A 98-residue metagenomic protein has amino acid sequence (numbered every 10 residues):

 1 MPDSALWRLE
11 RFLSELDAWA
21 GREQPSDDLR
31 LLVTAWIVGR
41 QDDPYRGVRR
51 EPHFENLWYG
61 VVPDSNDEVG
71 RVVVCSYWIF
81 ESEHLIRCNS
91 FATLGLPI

Functional and structural regions predicted by a protein language model:
M1-S4, R22, V62-I98: Enriched for short, Lys/Arg-rich terminal
M1-W36: Arg/Lys-rich, positively charged N-terminal/basic patches that mediate binding to nucleic acids
Q24, Y45, P52, C88-N89: Short linear functional motifs in flexible/disordered or boundary regions
S26-L29, R49, F80, T93: Structured catalytic/translocation cores of nucleotide/phosphate-coupled proteins
A35-D43, S82-L85: A short, hydrophobic secondary-structure junction motif
V38-E68: A short, surface-exposed loop/turn module that caps and links secondary-structure elements
